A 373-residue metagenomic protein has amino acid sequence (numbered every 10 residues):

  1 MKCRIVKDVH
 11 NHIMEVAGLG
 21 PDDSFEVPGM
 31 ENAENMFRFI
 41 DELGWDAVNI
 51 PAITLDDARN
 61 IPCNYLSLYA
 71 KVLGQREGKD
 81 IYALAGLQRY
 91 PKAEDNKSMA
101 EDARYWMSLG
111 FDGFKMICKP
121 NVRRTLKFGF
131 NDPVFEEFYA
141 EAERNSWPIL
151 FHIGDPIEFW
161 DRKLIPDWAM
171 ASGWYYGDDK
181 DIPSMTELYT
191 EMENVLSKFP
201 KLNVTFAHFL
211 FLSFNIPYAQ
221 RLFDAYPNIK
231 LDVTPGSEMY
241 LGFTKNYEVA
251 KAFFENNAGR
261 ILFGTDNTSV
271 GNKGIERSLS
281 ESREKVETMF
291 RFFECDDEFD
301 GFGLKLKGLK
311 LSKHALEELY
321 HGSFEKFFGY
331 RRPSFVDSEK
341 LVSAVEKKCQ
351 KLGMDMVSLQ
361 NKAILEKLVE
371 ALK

Functional and structural regions predicted by a protein language model:
M1-L68, S323, A344: An N-terminally biased module of ancient metal coordination in phosphate/nucleic-acid-related enzymes
C3, H12-E31, L43-G44, P156-I182 (+2 more regions): Active-site gating loops and adjacent loop-to-helix segments of metal-dependent hydrolytic enzymes
K7-N11, V48-I50, I81-G86, F114-M116 (+4 more regions): Hydrophobic faces of well-ordered beta-strands that scaffold small-molecule active sites in alpha/beta enzyme cores
D23-E31, T54-Y65, R89-S98, V122-N131 (+3 more regions): Acidic-and-aromatic substrate-binding clefts and catalytic sites of carbohydrate-active enzymes
L43-A100, E255, L341-V342, E346 (+2 more regions): Metal-cofactor-binding active-site regions of metalloenzymes
N60-L68, E94-R104, L126-F128, F159-P166 (+3 more regions): Distinct, well-ordered alpha-helical segments
I61-Y175, P227-K230, P235-S237: Active-site gating/metal-coordination segments in enzymes
E187-E191, N203-K373: H/E-rich (His + Asp/Glu) clusters that bind or coordinate divalent metals
